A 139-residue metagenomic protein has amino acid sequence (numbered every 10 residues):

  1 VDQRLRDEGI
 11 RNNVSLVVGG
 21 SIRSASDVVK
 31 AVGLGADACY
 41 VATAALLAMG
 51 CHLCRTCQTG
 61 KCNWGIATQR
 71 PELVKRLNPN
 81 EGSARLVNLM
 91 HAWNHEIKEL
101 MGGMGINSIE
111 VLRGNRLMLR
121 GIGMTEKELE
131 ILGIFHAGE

Functional and structural regions predicted by a protein language model:
V1-V74: Glycine-rich phosphate/ribose-binding loops and adjacent secondary-structure elements that form binding surfaces
D37, H52, T59-G60, L77 (+2 more regions): Alpha-helix boundary/interfacial micro-motifs
R70, K75, P79-N80, A84: Conserved thiamine diphosphate
E81-E139: C-terminal extensions of enzymes
